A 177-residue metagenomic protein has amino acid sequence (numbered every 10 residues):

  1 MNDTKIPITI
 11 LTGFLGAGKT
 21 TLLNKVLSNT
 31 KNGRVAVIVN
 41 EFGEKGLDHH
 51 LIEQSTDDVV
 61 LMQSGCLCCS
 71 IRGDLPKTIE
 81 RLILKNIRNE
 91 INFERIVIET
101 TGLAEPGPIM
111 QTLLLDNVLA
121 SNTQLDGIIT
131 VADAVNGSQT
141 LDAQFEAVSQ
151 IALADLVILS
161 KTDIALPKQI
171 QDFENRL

Functional and structural regions predicted by a protein language model:
N2-I10, A17, T21-T140: Nucleotide-state-sensitive switch-loop elements of NTP-binding domains
G33, L153-A154: Structured helix-beta-strand junction loops
E90, V148-I151: A short, aliphatic-rich alpha-helical micro-motif
E99-T100, V131-V135, A154-N175: G-domain G4 guanine-recognition motif of GTPases
D116-T123, V148-S149, E174-L177: A short alpha->loop->secondary-structure connector
A143-F145: Charged helix-capping and loop-helix junction motifs
